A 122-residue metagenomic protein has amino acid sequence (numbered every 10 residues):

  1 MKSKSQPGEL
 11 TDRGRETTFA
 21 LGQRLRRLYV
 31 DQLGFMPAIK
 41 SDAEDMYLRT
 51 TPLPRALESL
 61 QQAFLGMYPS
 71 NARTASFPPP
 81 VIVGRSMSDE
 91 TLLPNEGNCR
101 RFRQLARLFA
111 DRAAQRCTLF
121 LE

Functional and structural regions predicted by a protein language model:
M1-E122: Long, internal stretches of domain cores in catalytic or enzyme-like folds, emphasizing the mature domain core
